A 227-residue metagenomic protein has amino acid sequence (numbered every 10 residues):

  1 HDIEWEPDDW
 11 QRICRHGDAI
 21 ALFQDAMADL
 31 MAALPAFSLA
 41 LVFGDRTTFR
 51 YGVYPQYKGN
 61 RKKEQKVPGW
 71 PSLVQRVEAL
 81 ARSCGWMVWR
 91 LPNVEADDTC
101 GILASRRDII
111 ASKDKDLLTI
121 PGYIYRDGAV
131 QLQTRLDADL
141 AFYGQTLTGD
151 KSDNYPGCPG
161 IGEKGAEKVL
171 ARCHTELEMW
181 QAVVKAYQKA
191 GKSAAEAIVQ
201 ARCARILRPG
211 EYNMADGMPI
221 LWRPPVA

Functional and structural regions predicted by a protein language model:
H1-A40, G44-G52: Non-catalytic, usually N-terminal nucleic-acid engagement modules in DNA/RNA processing proteins
E6-I13, A19-L22, L34-A36, N60-V226: Extended two-metal-dependent nuclease catalytic cores across DNA- and RNA-processing enzymes
P55-K58: C-terminal catalytic or substrate-handling cores of phosphate/nucleotide- and metal-cofactor-dependent proteins acting
